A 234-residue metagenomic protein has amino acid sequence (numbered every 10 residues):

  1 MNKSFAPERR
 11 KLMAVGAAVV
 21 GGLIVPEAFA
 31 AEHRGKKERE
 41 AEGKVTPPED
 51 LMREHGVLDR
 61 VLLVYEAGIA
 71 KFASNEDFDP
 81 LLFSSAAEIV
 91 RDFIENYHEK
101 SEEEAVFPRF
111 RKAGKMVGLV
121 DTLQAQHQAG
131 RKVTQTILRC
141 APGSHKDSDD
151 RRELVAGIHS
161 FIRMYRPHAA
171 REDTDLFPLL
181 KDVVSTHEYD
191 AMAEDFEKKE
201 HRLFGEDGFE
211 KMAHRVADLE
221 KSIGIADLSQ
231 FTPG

Functional and structural regions predicted by a protein language model:
M1-G234: Small-residue-biased structural context
